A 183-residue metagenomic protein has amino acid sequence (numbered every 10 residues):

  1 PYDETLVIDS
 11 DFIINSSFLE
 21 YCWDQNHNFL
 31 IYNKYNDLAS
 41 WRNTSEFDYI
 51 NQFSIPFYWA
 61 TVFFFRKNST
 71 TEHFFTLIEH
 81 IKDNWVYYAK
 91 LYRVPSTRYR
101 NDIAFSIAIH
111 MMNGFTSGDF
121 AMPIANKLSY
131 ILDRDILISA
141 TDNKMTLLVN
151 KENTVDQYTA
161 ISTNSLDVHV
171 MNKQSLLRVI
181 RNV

Functional and structural regions predicted by a protein language model:
P1-V183: Glycosyltransferase catalytic domains, chiefly GT-A lineage
